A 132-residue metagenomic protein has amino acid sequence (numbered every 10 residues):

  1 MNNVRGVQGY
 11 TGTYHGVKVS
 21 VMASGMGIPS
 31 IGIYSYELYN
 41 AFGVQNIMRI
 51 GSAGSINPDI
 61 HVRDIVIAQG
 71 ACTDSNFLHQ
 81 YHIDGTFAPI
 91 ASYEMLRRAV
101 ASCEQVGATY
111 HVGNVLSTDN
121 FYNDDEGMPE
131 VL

Functional and structural regions predicted by a protein language model:
M1-G32: N-terminal short beta-loop-beta anion/metal-coordinating cradle
L38-Y39: Glycine/small-residue-rich loop that forms an oxyanion/phosphate-binding "nest" at active or ligand-binding sites
V44-Q45: Short acidic/polar active-site loop segments enriched in Thr and Asp
P58-V62, L78-H79, E126-G127: Short acidic, glycine/serine/threonine-rich loops at helix termini
H61, V66-Q69: Structural signature of FAD isoalloxazine-binding scaffolds in flavoprotein oxidoreductases
G70-T86: Acidic/polar active-site rim loop that often engages polyanionic ligands
P89-L132: Active-site rim beta-loop-alpha module in soluble metabolic enzymes
